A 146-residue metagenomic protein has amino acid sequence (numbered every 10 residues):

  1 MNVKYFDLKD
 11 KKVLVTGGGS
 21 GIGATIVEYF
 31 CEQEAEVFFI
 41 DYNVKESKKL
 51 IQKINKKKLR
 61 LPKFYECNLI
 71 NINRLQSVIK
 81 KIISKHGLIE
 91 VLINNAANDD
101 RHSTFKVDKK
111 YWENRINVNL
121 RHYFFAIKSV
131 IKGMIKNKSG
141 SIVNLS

Functional and structural regions predicted by a protein language model:
K11, L88-I89, M134-S146: Active-site loop of short-chain dehydrogenase/reductase
G19-G21: Conserved glycine-rich cofactor-binding loop
A35-K49: Conserved glycine-rich Rossmann-like NAD(P)H-binding loop of the short-chain dehydrogenase/reductase
V44-K45, Y65-S77, K109: The beta1-alpha1 cofactor-binding region of Rossmann-like NAD(H)/NADP(H)-dependent oxidoreductases
N95-D100: Conserved NAD(P)H cofactor-binding loop of Rossmann-fold oxidoreductase domains
S103-T104, D108-I116: Substrate-binding pocket helix/loop in short-chain dehydrogenase/reductase
I127-K128: A short, exposed helix-loop element centered on a Lys and neighboring polar residues
